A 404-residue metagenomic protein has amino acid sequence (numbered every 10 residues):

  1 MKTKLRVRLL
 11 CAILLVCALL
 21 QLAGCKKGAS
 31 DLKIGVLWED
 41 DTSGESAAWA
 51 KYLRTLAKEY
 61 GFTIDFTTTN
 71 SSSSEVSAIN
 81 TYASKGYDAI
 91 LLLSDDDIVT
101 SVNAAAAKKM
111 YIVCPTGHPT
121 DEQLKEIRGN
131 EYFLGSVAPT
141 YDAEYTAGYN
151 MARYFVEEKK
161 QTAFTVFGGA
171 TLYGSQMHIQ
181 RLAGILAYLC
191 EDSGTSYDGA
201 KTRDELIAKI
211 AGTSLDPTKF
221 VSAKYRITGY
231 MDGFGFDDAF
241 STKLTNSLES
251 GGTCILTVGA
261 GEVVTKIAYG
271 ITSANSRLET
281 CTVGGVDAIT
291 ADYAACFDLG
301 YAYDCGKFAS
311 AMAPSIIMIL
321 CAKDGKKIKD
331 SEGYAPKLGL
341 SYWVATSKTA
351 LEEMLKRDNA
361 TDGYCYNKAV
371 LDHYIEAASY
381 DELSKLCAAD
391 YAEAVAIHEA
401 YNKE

Functional and structural regions predicted by a protein language model:
M1-V36, F66: Gram-positive cell-envelope targeting signals
D31-L56, Y60, D65-S77, Y87 (+2 more regions): Extracytoplasmic "Venus flytrap"
I34, S43, L53, S136-A208 (+1 more regions): An alpha-beta-alpha
Y60-T63, K85-I90, A106-I112, G129-Y132 (+6 more regions): Loop/turn elements at helix/coil->beta-strand transitions in domains of secreted/extracellular proteins
D65-S84, R203-L248, E262-K266: Structural motif
V76, A89-I112, I185, T228-T290 (+1 more regions): Hydrophobic alpha-helical
T100-Y145, F167-T171: Flexible loop/hinge segments that line or gate small-molecule binding clefts
D192, S315-E404: Hinge/cleft segment of the Venus flytrap/periplasmic-binding protein
